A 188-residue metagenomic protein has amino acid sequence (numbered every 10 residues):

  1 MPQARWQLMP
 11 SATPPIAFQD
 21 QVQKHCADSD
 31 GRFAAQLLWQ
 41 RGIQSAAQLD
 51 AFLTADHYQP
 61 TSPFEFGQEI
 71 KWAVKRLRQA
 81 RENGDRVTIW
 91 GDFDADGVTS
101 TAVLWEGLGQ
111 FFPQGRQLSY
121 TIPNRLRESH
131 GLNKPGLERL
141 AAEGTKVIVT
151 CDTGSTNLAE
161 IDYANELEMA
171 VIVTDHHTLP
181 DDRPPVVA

Functional and structural regions predicted by a protein language model:
M1-A188: Replace "Mg2+/Mn2+-dependent" with "divalent metal-dependent
